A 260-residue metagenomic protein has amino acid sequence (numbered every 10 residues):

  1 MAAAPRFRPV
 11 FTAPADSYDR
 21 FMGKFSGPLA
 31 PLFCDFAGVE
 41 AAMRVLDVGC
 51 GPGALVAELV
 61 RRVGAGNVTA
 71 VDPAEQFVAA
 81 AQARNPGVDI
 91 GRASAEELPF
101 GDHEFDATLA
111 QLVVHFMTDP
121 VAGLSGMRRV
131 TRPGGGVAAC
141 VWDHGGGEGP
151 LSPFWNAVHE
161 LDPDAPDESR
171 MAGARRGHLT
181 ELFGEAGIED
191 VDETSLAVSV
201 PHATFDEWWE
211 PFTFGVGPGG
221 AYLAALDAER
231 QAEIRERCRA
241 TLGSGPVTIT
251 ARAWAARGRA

Functional and structural regions predicted by a protein language model:
M1-M43, A54-E58, R62, E75-A80 (+3 more regions): Conserved class I S-adenosyl-L-methionine
A3, M22, S26-A30, P52 (+6 more regions): Conserved donor sugar-nucleotide recognition element shared by glycan-biosynthetic enzymes
A4-F7, F11, P52-A54, M171-A260: Conserved Class I S-adenosyl-L-methionine
R44-L98, A122: Class I SAM-dependent methyltransferase SAM/SAH-binding core
E96-T108: A short acidic, Gly/Pro-enriched loop at the edge of an enzyme's catalytic core that lines a small-molecule cofactor
D106-P120, D143: A short SAM/SAH-binding and catalytic strip from SAM-dependent methyltransferases
V121-A122, R128, R132-A203, G219 (+1 more regions): Conserved catalytic/acceptor-binding region of the Class I
